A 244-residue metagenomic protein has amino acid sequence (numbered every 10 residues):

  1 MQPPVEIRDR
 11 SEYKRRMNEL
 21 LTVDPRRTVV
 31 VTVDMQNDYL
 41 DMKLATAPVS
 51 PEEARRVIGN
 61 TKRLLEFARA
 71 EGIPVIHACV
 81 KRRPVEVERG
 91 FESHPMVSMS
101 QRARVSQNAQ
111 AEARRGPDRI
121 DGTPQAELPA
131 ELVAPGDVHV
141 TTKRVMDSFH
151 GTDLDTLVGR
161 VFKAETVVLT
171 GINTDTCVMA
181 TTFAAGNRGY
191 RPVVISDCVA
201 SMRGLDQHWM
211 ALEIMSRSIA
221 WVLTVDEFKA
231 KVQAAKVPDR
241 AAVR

Functional and structural regions predicted by a protein language model:
M1-V29, R63-E71, H94-R244: Active-site-adjacent betaalpha module
R26, L44-A68, G72-V80: A short alpha/beta connector and helix-capping loop motif
V29-Y39: Acidic-leg catalytic submotif of subtilisin-like serine proteases
M35, V80, D197: Active-site loop/turn elements of alpha/beta-hydrolase fold enzymes, especially the short glycine-/histidine-rich
Q36, P48-A54, V168-D175: Short, glycine-rich nucleotide/cofactor-binding loops
D41-V49, G90-E92, A185: Surface-exposed, active-site-proximal loop segments in enzymatic domains
R83-V87: Short catalytic/ligand-binding loop motif for oxyanion handling, primarily in non-cytosolic enzymes, centered on
